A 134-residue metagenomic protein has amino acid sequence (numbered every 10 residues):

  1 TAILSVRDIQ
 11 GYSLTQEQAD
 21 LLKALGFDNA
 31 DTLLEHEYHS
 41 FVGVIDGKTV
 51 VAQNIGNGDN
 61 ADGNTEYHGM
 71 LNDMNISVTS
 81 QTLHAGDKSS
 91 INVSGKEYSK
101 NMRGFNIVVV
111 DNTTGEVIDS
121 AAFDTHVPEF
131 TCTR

Functional and structural regions predicted by a protein language model:
T1-R134: Short acidic-hydrophobic catalytic motif
